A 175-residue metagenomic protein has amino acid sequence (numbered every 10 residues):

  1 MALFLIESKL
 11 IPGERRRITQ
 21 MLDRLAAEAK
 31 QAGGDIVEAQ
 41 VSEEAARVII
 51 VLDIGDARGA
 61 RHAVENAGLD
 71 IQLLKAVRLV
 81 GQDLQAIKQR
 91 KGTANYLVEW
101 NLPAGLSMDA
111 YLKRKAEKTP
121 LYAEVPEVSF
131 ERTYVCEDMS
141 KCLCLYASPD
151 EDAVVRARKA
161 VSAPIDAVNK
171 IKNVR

Functional and structural regions predicted by a protein language model:
M1-E124, S140, R156-K159: Short S/T/G/P-rich N-terminal loop/turn motif that feeds into the first structured element of a domain
A116-R175: Structured core of small recognition/catalytic domains
